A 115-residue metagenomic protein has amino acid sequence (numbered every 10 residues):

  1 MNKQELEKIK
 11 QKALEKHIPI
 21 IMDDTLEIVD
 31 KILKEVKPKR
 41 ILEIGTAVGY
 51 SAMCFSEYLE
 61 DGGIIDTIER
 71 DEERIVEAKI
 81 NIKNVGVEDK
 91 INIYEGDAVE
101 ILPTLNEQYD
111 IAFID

Functional and structural regions predicted by a protein language model:
M1-I111: A short alpha-helical cap/connector motif
D115: Switch II (G3) loop of P-loop NTPases
